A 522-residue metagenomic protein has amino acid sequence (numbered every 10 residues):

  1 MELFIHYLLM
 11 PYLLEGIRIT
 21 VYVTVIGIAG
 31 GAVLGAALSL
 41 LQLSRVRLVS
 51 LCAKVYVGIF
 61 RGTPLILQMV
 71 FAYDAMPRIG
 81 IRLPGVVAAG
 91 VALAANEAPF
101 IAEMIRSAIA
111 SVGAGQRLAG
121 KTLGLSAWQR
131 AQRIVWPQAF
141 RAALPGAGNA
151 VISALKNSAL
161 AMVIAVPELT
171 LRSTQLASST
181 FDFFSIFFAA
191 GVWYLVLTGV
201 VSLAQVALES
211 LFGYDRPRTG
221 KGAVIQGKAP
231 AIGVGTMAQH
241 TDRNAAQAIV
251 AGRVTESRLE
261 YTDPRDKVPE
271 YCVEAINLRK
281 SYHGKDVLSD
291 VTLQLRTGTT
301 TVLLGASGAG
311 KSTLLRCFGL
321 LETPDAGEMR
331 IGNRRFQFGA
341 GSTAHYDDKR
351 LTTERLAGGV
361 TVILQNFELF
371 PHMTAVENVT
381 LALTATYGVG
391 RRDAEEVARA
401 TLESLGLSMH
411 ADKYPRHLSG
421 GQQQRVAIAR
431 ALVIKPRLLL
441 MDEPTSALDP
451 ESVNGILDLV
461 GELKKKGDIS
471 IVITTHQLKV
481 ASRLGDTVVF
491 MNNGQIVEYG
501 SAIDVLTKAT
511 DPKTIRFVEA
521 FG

Functional and structural regions predicted by a protein language model:
M1-T236: Transmembrane alpha-helices and adjacent helix-loop boundaries
G319: Helix-to-loop junction immediately C-terminal to a conserved catalytic motif
F336-T361, V505-A509: ABC ATPase NBD coupling module
K413-R416, I434: Conserved signature/switch motifs of ABC ATPase nucleotide-binding domains
L439-D442: Catalytic Walker B motif of ABC-type/P-loop ATPase nucleotide-binding domains
Y499-G500: ABC ATPase "signature
